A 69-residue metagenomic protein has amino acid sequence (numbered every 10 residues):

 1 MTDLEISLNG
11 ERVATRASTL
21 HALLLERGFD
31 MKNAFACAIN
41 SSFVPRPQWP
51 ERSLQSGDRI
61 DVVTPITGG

Functional and structural regions predicted by a protein language model:
M1-G68: Ubiquitin-like/PB1-type beta-grasp interaction modules and other compact soluble beta-rich domains
